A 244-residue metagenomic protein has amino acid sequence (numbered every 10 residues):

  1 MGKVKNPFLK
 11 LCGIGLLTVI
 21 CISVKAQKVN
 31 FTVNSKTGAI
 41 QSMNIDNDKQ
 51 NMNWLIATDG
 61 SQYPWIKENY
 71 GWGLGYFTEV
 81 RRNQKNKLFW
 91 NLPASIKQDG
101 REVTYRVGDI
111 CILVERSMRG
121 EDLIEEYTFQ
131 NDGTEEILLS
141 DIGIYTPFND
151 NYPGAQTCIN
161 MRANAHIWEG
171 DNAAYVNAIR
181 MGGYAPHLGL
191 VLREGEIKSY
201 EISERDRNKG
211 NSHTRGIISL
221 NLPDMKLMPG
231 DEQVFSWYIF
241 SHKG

Functional and structural regions predicted by a protein language model:
M1-F8, A57, K97-D99, G108-I110: Bimodal feature
M1-Q27: Bacterial Sec-dependent N-terminal signal peptides
Q27-T104, D150-K198, E204: Acidic-aromatic substrate-binding/catalytic surfaces of carbohydrate-active enzymes
Q27-T37, T104-G108, S117-G120, I142-N151 (+1 more regions): Beta-strand-rich recognition/accessory modules
N44, R106, E126-T128, S140 (+1 more regions): Beta-strand residues in well-ordered beta-sheet regions across diverse protein folds
I112-V114, I137: Type-3 copper protein
E121-E125: Short, solvent-exposed loop/turn segments enriched in Ser/Thr/Gly
F129-T134: Asparagine-centered strand-capping/turn motif at beta-strand->loop junctions
